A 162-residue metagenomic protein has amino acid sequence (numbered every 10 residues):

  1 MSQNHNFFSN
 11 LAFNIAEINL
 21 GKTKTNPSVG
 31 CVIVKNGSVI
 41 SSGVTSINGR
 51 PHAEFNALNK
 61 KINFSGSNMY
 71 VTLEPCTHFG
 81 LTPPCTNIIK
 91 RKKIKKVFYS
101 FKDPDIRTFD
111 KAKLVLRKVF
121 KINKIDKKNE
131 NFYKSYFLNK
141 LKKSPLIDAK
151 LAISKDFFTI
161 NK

Functional and structural regions predicted by a protein language model:
M1-T23, N36, F79-K162: Zinc-dependent deaminase
K24-V34: N-terminal glycine-rich anion-binding loops that anchor highly charged ligand groups
P27-V29, I40, I147-A149: Short loop/turn microsegments at loop-to-beta-strand junctions
C31, M69, A149-L151: A structural signal for short, well-ordered beta-strand segments
C31, V39-N59: N-terminal beta-alpha supersecondary unit
I47, L73, F101: Residues that line or immediately flank small-molecule/substrate-binding pockets and catalytic motifs
N56-I88: Short HxH-centered metal-ligating active-site micro-motif
